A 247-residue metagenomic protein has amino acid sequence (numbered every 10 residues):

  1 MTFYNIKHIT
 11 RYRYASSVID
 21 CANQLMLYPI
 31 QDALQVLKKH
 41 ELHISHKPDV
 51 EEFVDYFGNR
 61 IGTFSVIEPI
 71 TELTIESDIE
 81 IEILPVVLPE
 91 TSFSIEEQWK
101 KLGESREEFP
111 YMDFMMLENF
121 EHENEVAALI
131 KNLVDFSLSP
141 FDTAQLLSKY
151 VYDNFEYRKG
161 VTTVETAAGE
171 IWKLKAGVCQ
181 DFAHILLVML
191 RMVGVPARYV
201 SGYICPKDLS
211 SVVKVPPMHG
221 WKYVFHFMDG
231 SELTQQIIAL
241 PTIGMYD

Functional and structural regions predicted by a protein language model:
M1-K131: Linear, non-domain "peripheral" regions
T10, T162, Q236: Ser/Thr-centric signal marking residues that sit in or immediately flank functional binding/regulatory motifs
I19, N23, T71, F120 (+4 more regions): Short capping/connector residues at structural and topological boundaries
V66-E72, F136-D142, L187, C205-V212: Short, highly charged low-complexity linear segments
S105-G177, I185, M192-V193: Secondary-structure boundary elements
K149, D181-D247: Hydrophobic/aromatic-rich core segments of domains that either
